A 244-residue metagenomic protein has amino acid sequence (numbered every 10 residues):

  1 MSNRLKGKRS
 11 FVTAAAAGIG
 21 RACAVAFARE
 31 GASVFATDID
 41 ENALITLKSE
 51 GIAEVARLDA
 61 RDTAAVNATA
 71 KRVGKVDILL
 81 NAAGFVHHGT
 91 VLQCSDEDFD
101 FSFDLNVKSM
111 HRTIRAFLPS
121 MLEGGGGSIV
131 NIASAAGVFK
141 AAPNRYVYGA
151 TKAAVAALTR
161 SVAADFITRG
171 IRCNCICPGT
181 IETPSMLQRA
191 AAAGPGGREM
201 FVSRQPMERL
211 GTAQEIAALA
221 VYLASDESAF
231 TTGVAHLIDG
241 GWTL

Functional and structural regions predicted by a protein language model:
T90-V91, S95-F103, G197, F201: Substrate-binding pocket helix/loop in short-chain dehydrogenase/reductase
C94, K140-G149, S161, R189: Active-site loop-to-helix junction immediately N-terminal to the catalytic Tyr of the SDR YXXXK motif in Rossmann-fold
H111, R209-I238, T243: C-terminal substrate-recognition "lid" of short-chain dehydrogenase/reductases
I114, T151, T159: Active-site helix of classical SDR
P119, A164-T168, A229: Alpha-helical segment proximal to the catalytic Tyr-Lys
S134: Residue(s) in the substrate-gating loop at a strand-loop-helix junction that position the organic substrate next
P178-Q188, S225: Short, flexible catalytic-loop segment of classical short-chain dehydrogenase/reductase
